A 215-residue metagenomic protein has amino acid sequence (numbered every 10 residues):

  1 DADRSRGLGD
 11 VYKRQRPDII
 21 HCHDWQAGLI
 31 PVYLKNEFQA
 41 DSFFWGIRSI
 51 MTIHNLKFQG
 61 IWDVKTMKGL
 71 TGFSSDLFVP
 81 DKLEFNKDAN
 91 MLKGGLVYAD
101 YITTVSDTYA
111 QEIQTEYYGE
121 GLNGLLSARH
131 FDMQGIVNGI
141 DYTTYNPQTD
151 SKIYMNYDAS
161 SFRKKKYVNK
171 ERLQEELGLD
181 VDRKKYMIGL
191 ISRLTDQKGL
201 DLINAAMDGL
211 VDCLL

Functional and structural regions predicted by a protein language model:
D1-Y12: Single conserved hydrophobic/aromatic residue that forms the stacking wall/gate of nucleotide- or nucleobase-binding
H21, Y98-S106, I136: A short beta-strand/loop micro-motif in the catalytic core of glycosyltransferases that engages the nucleotide-sugar
H23-A27: Short His-centered aromatic/hydrophobic patch
F43-A89, D107-Q114, E120, N138-Y167: Acceptor-binding helix/loop patch of EC 2.4 sugar-transfer enzymes, predominantly nucleotide-sugar-dependent
F43-F44, I50, G95-V97, S127: A conserved, positively charged/aromatic
V137-L215: Conserved catalytic-core segment of nucleotide-activated headgroup transferases in glycan assembly
